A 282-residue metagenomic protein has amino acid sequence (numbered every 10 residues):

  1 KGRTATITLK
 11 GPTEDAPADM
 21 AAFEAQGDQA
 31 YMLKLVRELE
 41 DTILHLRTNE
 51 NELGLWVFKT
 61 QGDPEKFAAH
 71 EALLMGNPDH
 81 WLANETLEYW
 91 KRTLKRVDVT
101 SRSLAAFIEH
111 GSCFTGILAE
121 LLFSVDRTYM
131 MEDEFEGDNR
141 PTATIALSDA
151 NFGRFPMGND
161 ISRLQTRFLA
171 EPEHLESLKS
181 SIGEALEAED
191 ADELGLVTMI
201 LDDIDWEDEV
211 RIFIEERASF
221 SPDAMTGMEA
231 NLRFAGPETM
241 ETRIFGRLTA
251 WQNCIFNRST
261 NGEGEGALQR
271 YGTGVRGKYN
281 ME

Functional and structural regions predicted by a protein language model:
K1-L121, Y129-N139, L178-D190, I204 (+2 more regions): C-terminal alpha-helix plus adjacent terminal tail
V99-S103, L169-E173, E193-G195: Short, surface-exposed connector motifs at secondary-structure boundaries
T115-L178: CoA-thioester-processing core
S124, T166-A170, V197, D202 (+2 more regions): Short, well-ordered loop/turn and helix-capping segments at boundaries between secondary-structure elements and domains
V125, D192-E193: Conserved PDZ fold ligand-binding element
S148, G158, R167, E189 (+2 more regions): Surface-exposed loop/turn and secondary-structure junction residues enriched for glycine/proline
